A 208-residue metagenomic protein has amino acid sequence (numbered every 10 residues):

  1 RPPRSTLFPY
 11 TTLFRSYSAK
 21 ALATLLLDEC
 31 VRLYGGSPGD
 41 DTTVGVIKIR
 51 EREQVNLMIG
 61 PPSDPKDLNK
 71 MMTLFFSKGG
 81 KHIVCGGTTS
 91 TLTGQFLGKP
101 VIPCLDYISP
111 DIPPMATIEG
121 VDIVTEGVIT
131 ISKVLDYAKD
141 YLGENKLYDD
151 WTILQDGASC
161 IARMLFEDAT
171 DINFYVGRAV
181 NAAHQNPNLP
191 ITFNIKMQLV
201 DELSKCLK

Functional and structural regions predicted by a protein language model:
R1-P2, T6-L13: Short, small-residue-biased leader/transition segments that mark boundaries at the very start of proteins
P2, L33, K78-G79: Alpha-helical hydrophobic/aromatic positions enriched in membrane-embedded helices and signal peptides
R4-S5, S18, G36, C85: Short, surface-exposed helix-loop/turn micro-motifs enriched in polar/charged residues
T11-T73, K99-P103, Y107-Q185, L189-K208: C-terminal catalytic subdomain
K66, M71-L97: Active-site beta-strand/loop microenvironment that shapes enzyme catalytic pockets
